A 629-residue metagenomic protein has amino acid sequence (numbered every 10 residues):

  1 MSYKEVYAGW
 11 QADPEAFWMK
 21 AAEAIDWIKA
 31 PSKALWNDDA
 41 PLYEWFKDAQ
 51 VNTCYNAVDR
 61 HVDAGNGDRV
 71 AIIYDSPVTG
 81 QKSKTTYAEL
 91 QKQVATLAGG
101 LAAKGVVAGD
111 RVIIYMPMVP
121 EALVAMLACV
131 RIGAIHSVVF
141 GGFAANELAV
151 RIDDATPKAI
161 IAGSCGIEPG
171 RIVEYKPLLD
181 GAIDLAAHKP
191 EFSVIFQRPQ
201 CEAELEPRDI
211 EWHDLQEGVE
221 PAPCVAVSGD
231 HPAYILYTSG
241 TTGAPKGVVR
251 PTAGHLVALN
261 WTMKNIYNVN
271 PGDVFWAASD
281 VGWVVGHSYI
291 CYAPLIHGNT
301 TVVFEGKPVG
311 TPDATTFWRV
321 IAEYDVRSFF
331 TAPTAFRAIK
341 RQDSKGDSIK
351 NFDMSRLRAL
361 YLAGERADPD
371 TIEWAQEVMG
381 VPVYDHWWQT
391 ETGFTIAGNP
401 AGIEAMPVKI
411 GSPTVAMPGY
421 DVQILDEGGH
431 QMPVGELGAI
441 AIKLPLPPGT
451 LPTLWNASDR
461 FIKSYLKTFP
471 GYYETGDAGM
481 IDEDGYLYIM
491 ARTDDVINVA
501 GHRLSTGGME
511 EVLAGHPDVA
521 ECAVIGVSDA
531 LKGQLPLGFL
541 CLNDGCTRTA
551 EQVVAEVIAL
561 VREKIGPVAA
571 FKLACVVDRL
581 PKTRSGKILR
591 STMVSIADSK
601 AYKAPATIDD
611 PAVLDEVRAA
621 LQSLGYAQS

Functional and structural regions predicted by a protein language model:
C54, I72-L127, A144-A149, P207 (+2 more regions): Conserved AMP-binding/adenylate-forming core of the ANL superfamily
D68-V70, S193-R198, E206-Y237, A244 (+4 more regions): Conserved pre-ATP/AMP-binding loop-to-beta segment of ANL
L127-D214, A332-P333: Structural core segment of the AMP-binding/adenylate-forming
V139-C165, L179, A322, F329 (+8 more regions): AMP-binding/adenylate-forming catalytic core of the ANL superfamily
E191, I195-Q197, E563-I588, K600-Q628: AMP-binding/adenylate-forming catalytic domain of the ANL superfamily
L256-V274, V284-R327, R341-D347: Conserved AMP-binding/adenylation subdomain of ANL enzymes
N299, R327-T331, K340-P407, D421: Gly/Ser/Thr-rich phosphate-binding loop
V415-G419, H430-Y465, L504, A601-Y602: Conserved ATP/PPi-binding loop(s) of AMP-dependent carboxylate-activating enzymes
